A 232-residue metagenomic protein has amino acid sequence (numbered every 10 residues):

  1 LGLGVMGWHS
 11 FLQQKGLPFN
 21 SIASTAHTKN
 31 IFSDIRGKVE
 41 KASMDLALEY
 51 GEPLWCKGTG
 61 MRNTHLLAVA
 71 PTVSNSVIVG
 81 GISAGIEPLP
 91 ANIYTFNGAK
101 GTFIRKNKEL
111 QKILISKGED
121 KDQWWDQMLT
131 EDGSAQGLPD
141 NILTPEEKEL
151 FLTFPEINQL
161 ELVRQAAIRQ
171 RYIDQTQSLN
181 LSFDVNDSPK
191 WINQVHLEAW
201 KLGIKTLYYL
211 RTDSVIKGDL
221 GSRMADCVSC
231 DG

Functional and structural regions predicted by a protein language model:
L1-G4, G37, T102-N107: Short acidic alpha-helix initiation/capping motifs at coil-to-helix transition points, especially at protein N-termini
L1-G7, L12-N30, T153, Q170-S188: Conserved alpha/beta enzyme-core scaffolds, especially Rossmann-like or related mixed alpha/beta domains that build
L3, L12-T72, P145-K148: Internal maturation/activation junctions in enzymes
G7-S10, Q14, N30, D34 (+6 more regions): Alpha-helical scaffold segments in soluble metabolic enzymes
L67-G232: Catalytic alpha/beta core of large soluble enzyme barrels
